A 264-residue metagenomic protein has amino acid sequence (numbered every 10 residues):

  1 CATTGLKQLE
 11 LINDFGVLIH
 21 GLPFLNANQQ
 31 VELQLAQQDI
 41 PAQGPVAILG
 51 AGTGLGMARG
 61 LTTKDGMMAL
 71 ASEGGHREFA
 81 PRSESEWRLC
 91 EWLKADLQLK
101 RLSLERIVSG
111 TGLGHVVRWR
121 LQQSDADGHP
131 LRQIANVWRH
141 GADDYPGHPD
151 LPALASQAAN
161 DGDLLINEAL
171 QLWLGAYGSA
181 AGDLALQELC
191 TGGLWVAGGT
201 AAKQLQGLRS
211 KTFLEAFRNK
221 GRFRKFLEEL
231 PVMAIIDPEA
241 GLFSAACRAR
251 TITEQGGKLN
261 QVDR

Functional and structural regions predicted by a protein language model:
C1-K7, Q187-G192: N-terminal short leaders/motifs
A2-R118, A245-R264: Phosphate-binding/catalytic loop of phosphoryl-transfer enzymes
E91-R264: ATP-binding/phosphotransfer module of carbohydrate and carboxylate kinases, centering on a glycine-rich
